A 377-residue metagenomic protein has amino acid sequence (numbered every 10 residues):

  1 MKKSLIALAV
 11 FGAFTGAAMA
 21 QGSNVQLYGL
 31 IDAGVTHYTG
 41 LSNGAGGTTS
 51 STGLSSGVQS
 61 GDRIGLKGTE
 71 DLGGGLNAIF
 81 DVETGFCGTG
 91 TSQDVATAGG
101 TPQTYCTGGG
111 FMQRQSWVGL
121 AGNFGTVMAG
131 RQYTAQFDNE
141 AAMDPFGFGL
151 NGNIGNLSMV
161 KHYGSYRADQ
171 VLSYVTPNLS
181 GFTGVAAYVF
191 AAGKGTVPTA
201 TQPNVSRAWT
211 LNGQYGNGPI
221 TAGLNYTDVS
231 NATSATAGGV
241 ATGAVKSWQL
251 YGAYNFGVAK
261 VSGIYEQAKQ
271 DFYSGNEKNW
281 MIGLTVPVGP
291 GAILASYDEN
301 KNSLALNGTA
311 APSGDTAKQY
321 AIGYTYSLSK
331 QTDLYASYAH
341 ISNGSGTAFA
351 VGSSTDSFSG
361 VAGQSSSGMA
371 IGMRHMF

Functional and structural regions predicted by a protein language model:
M1-Q21: Gram-negative bacterial Sec-dependent N-terminal signal peptides
S4, S23-G29, E70, G74-A78 (+10 more regions): Outer-envelope beta-barrel architecture signal
A9, G65-K67, W117-G119, S173-V175 (+5 more regions): Outer-membrane beta-barrel architecture
G22-H37, S51-A191, V205, Q214-T221: Outer membrane beta-barrel
Y28-G34, D81-E83, G130-Q132, V185-V189 (+6 more regions): Transmembrane beta-strands of outer-membrane beta-barrel proteins
G34-Y38, D81, G85-T89, T134-D138 (+6 more regions): Structural signature of outer-membrane beta-barrel domains
N204-S327, Y338-H340: Detector for outer-membrane/organellar transmembrane beta-barrel domains, recognizing the amphipathic beta-strand
Q364-F377: Outer-membrane beta-barrel "beta-signal"
